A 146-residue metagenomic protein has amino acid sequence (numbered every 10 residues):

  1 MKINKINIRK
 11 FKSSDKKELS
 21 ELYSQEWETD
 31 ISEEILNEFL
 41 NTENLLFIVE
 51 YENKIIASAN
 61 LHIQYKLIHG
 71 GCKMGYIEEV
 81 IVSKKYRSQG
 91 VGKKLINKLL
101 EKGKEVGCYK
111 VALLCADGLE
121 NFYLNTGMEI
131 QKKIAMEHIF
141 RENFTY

Functional and structural regions predicted by a protein language model:
K5-L19: A short beta-loop-alpha structural element at the N-terminal edge of CoA-dependent acyl/N-acetyltransferase catalytic
I6, K54-S58, G75: Glycine-rich phosphate/pyrophosphate-binding loop shared by adenosine-nucleotide-utilizing enzymes
W27-I48, K66: Active-site rim helix/loop that mediates acceptor-substrate recognition in acyltransferases
I48, K54-I63, I81: Conserved beta-strand in the GNAT
Y65-I77, R87, K132-K133: A conserved beta-turn-beta hairpin within the catalytic core of GNAT-like acetyltransferases that forms part
Y86, G90-K98: Conserved acetyl-CoA pyrophosphate-binding loop and the N-cap/start of the following alpha-helix in GNAT-like
E105, Y109, D117-F140: Conserved active-site alpha-helix within GNAT-family acetyltransferase domains
